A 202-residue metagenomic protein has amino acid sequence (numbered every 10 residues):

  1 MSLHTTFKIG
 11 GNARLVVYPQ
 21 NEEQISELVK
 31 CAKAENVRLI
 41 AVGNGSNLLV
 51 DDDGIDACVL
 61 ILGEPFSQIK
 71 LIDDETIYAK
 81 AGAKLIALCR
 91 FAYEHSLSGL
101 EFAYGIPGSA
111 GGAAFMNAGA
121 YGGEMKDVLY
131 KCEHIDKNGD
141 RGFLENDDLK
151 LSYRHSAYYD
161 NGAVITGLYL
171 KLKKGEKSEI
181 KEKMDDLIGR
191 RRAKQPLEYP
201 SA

Functional and structural regions predicted by a protein language model:
M1, F7, I69, L100 (+5 more regions): Short clusters of hydrophobic/aromatic residues that line enzyme substrate/ligand-binding pockets
M1-A110: Anion-binding (especially nucleotide phosphate/pyrophosphate-binding) glycine-rich loop and adjoining beta-alpha core
S2, Q20-E23, A83, A87 (+5 more regions): Conserved active-site and cofactor/substrate-binding residues in soluble primary-metabolism enzymes
T5, L48, I135-A202: Phosphate/pyrophosphate- and phosphate-bearing ligand-binding catalytic cores of soluble enzymes
G10-G11, V16-E22, L49-S67, F115-E145 (+1 more regions): Structural signature of FAD isoalloxazine-binding scaffolds in flavoprotein oxidoreductases
E27, A87-F91, K131, G167 (+1 more regions): Alpha-helical scaffold segments in soluble metabolic enzymes
I86, A92-Y130, D136, S201: A gly/ser-rich beta-alpha-beta helix-loop segment of oxidoreductase catalytic cores
